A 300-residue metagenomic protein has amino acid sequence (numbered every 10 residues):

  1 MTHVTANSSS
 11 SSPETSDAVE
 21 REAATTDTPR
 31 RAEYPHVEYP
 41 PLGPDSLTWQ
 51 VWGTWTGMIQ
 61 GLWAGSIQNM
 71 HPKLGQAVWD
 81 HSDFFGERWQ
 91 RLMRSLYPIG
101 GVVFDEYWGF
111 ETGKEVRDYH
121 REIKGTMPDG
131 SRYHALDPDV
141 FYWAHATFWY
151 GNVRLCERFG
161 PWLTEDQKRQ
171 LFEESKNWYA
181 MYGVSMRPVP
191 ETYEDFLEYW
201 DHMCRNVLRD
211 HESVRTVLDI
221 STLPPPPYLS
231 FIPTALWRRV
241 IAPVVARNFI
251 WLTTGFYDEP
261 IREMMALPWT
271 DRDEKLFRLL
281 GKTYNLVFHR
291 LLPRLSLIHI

Functional and structural regions predicted by a protein language model:
T2-I298: Mature, function-bearing regions of proteins
